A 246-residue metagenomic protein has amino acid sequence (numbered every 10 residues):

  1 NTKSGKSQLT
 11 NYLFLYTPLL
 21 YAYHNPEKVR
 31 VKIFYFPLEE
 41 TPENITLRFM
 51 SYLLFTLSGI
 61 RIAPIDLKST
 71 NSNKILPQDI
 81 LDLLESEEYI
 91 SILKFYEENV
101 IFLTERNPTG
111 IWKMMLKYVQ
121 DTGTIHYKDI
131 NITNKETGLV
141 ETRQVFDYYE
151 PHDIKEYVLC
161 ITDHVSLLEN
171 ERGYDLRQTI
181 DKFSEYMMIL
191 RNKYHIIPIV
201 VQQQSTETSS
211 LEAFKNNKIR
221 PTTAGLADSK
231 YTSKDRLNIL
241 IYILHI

Functional and structural regions predicted by a protein language model:
T2: The conserved Walker
G5-K6: Conserved glycine(s) of the Walker
L9-L13, I45: Hydrophobic positions on the alpha1 helix immediately C-terminal to the Walker A/P-loop
L20-H152: Cytosolic-facing regulatory segments adjacent to core modules
K32, E97-I101, K155-L159, K193-I199: Loop/turn-to-beta-strand initiation segments
I101-L103, N170-T179, E212-I219: Flexible beta-alpha connector loops of hexameric P-loop NTPases
K128-N131, K135-L139, E150-N170, Y174-F183: Helical hairpin unit composed of two closely spaced alpha helices linked by a short loop
M188-I246: Phosphate-binding/switch region of NTP-binding enzymes
